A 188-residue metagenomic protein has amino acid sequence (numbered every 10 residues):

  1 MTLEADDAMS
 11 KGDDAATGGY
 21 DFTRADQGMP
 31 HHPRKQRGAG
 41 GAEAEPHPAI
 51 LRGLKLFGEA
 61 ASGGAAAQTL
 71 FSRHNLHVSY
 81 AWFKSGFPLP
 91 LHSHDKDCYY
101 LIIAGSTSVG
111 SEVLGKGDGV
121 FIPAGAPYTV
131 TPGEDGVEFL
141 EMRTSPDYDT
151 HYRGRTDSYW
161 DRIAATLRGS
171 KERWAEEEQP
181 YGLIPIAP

Functional and structural regions predicted by a protein language model:
M1-N75, D157-P188: A short, N-terminal "cap"/entry segment at the start of jelly-roll beta-barrel domains of the cupin/DSBH fold
A67, S79, F87-P90: Short, charged beta-strand/loop "edge" motif centered at a coil->beta-strand transition that forms conserved
H74, S108-G110, G133: Short strand-coil-strand connectors
V78-W82, Y99, G119-F121, E141: Conserved hydrophobic/aromatic beta-strand scaffold that supports enzyme active sites
W82-S85, S93-S108, V113: Short, conserved beta-strand element in jelly-roll/cupin
V113-K116, A124-R155: Ligand-binding loop in jelly-roll beta-barrel domains
